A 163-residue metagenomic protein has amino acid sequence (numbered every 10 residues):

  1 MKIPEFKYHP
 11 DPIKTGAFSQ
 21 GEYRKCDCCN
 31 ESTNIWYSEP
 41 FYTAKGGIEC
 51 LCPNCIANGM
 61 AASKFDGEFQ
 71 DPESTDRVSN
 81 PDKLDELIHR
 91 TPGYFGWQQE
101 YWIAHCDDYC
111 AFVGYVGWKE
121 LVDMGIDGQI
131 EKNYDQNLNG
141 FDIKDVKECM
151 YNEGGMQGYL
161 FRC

Functional and structural regions predicted by a protein language model:
M1-R162: Preference for intrinsically disordered or flexible, low-complexity segments and adjacent hinge/connector residues
